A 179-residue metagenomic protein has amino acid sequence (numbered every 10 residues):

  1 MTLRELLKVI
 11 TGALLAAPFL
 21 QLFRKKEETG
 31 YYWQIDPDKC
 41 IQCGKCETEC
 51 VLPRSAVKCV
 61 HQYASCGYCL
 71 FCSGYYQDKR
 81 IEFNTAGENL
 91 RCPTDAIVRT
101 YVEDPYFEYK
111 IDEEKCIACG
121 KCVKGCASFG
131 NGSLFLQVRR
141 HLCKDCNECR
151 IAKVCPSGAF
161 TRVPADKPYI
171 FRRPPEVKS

Functional and structural regions predicted by a protein language model:
M1-S179: Non-ligating segments of multi-cofactor redox enzymes
